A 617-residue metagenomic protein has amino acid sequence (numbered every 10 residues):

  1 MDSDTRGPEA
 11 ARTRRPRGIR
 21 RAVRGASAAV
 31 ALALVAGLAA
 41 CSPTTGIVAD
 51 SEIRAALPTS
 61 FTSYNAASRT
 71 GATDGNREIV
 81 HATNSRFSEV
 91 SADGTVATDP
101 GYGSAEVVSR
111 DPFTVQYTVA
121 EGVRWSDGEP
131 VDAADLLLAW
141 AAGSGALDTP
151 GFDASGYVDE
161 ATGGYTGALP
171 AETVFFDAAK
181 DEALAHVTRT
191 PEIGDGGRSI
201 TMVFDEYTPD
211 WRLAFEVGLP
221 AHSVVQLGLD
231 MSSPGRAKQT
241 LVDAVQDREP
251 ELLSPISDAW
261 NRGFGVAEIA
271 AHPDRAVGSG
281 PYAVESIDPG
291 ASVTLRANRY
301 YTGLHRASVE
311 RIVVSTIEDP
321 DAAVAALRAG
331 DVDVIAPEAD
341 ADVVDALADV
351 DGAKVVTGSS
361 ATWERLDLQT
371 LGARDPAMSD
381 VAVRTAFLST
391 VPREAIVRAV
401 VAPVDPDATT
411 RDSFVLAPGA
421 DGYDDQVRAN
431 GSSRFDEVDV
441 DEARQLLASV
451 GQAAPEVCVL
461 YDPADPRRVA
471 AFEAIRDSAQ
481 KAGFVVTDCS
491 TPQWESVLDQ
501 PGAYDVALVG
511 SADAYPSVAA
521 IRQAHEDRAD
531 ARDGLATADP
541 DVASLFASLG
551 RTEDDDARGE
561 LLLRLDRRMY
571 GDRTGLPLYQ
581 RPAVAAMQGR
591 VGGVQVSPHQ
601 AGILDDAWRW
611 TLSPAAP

Functional and structural regions predicted by a protein language model:
A56-R110, T118, V277: N-terminal lobe/hinge region of extracytoplasmic solute-binding protein
A105-E172, R198-T201, E206, D210-R212 (+2 more regions): Aromatic- and charge-enriched surface segment that lines or borders ligand/interaction sites
A142, A270, R299-D345: Ligand-site clamp/hinge motif
G156-A259: Surface-exposed binding/hinge segments that line and control ligand-binding clefts or catalytic entry sites
S233-A237, P376-G422, D566-P577: Periplasmic-binding protein-like
D288-A291, V438-V440, R444-D513: Ligand/substrate-recognition segments at binding pockets and active sites
V397-V400, G431-R434, V485-S496, A520-R590 (+1 more regions): Extracytoplasmic/peripheral linker and loop segments enriched in polar/acidic and small residues with frequent Thr/Pro
V404-S449, P463-R468: Structural transition elements
